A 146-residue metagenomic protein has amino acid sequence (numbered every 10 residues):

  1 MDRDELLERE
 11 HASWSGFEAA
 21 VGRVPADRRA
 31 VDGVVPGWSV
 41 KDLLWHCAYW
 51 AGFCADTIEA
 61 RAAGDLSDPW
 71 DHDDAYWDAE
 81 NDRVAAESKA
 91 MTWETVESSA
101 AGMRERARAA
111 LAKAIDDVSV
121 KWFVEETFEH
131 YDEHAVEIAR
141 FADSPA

Functional and structural regions predicted by a protein language model:
M1-A26, Y49, F53-E59: Alpha-helical bundle segments that constitute or directly flank the non-heme di-iron/ferroxidase center
M1-E5, F53-R106, D143-A146: Short, helix-capping/interhelical loops that line the mouth of catalytic, cofactor-, or ligand-binding pockets
R3-E10, V40, W93-A100, V124-T127 (+1 more regions): Hydrophobic packing residues in well-ordered alpha-helices of helical domains and bundles
S13-A20, W50, S99, M103-R106 (+2 more regions): Amphipathic, well-ordered alpha-helical segments in soluble domains
R23, V34-G37, A90: Short, conserved sequence motifs enriched in acidic/basic residues, glycine, and aromatics that mark functional "hot
V24-P25, T92, A112-D116: Residues that cap or delimit alpha-helices
A30-A75, K113-A146: Short, contiguous alpha-helical
